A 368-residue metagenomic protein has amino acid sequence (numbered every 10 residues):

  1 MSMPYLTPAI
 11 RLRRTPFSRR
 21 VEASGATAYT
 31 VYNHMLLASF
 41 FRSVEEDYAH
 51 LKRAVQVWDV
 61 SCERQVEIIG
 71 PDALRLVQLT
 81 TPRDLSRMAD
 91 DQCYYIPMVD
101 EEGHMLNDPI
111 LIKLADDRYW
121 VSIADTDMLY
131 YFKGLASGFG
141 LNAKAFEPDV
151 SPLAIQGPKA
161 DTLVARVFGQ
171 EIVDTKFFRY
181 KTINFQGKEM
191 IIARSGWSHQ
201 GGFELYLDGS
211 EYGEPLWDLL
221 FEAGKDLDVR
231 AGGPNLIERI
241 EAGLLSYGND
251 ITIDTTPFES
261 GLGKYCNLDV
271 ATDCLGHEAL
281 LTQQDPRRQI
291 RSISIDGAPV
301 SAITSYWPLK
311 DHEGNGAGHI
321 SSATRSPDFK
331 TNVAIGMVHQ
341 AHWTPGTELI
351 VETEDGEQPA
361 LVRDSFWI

Functional and structural regions predicted by a protein language model:
M1-I96, H104: Acidic, proline/glycine-enriched N-terminal capping motif
M1-S24, V31-A38, I112-I368: Conserved, structured C-terminal
P71-M105, A160-K188: Internal amphipathic helical hairpin motif
